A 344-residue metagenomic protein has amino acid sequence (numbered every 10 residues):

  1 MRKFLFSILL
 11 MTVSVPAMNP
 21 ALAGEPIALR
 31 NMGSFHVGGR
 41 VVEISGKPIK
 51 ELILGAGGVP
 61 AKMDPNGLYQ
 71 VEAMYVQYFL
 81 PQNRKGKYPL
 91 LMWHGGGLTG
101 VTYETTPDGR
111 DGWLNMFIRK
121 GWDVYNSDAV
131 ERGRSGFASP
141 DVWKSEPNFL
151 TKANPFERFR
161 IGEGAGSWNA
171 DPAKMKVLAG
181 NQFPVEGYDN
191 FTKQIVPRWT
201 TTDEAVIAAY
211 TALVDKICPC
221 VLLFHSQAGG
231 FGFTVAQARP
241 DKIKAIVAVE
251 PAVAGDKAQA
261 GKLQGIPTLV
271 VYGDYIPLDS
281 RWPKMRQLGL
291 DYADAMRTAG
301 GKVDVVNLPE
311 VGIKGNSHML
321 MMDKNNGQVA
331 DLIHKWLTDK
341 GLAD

Functional and structural regions predicted by a protein language model:
L22-K85: N-terminal cap/lid segment of alpha/beta-hydrolase-fold proteins
G86-G96: Short beta-strand element of the alpha/beta-hydrolase
H94-T106: Active-site glycine-rich loops that stabilize anionic/oxyanionic intermediates across multiple enzyme folds
R110-G136: Conserved alpha/beta-hydrolase
T200-V221: Conserved acidic catalytic loop of the alpha/beta-hydrolase fold
L223-G232, A236: Gly/Ala-rich beta-loop-alpha elbow adjacent to hydrolase catalytic centers
A248-L308: The feature captures the conserved acid-bearing segment of alpha/beta-hydrolase catalytic domains
I313-G315, M319-D344: Catalytic active-site module of serine/aspartate enzymes centered on a nucleophile-bearing elbow/loop
